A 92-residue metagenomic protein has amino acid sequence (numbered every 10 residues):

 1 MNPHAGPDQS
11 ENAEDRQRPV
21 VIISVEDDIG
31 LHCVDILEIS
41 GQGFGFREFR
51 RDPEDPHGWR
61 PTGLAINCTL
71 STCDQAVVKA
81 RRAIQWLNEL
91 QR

Functional and structural regions predicted by a protein language model:
M1-H32: Negatively charged, low-complexity tracts enriched in Asp/Glu with abundant Ser/Thr
N2-A13, E54-R92: Mixed-charge, Lys/Arg-enriched low-complexity segments
V21-E26, L37-S40, N67, V78 (+1 more regions): N-terminal non-cleavable signal-anchor helices
C33-P61: A short, structured beta-strand/loop element
